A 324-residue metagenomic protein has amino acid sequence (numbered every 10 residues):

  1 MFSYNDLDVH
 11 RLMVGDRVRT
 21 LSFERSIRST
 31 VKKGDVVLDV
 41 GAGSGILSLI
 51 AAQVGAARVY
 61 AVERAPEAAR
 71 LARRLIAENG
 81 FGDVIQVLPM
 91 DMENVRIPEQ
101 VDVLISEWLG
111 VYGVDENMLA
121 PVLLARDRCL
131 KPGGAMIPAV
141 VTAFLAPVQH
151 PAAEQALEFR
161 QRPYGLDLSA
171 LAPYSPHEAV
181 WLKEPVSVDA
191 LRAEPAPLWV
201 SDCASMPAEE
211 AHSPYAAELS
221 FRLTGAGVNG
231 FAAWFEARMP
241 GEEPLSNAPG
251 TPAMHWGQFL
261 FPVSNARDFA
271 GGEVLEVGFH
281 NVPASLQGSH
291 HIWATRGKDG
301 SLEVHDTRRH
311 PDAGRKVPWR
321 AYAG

Functional and structural regions predicted by a protein language model:
M1-V40, S44-H280, S285-G324: Class I SAM-binding transferase module
